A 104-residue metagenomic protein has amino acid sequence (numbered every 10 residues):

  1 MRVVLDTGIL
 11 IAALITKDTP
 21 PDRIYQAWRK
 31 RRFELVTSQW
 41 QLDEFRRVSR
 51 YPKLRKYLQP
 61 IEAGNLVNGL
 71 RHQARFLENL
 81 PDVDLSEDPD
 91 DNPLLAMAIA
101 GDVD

Functional and structural regions predicted by a protein language model:
M1-T37: Short, well-structured N-terminal submotif of metal-dependent ribonuclease cores
T7, Q73-A74, V103: Short, well-ordered alpha-helix to beta-strand connector turns
K17, E87-D88: A conditional alpha-helix N-cap/helix-loop micro-motif detector
P20-P21, A63, D90-D91: Amphipathic coiled-coil/heptad-repeat helices and related helical stalk/stem segments that mediate oligomerization
I24-Y25, V67, L94-L95: Short amphipathic alpha-helical segments and helix-helix/interface helices
A27-D82: PIN-domain endoribonuclease scaffold, especially VapC-family toxins
D88-D104: Acidic, metal-associated active-site segment
